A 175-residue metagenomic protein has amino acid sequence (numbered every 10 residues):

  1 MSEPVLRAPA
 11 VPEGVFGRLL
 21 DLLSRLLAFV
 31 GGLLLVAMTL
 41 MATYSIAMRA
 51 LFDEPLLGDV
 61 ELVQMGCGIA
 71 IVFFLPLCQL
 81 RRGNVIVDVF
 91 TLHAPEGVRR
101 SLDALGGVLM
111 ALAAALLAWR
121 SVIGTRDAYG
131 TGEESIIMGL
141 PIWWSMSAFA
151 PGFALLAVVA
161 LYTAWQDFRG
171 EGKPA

Functional and structural regions predicted by a protein language model:
M1-A175: Alpha-helical transmembrane segments and membrane-interface helix-loop junctions in multi-pass membrane proteins
